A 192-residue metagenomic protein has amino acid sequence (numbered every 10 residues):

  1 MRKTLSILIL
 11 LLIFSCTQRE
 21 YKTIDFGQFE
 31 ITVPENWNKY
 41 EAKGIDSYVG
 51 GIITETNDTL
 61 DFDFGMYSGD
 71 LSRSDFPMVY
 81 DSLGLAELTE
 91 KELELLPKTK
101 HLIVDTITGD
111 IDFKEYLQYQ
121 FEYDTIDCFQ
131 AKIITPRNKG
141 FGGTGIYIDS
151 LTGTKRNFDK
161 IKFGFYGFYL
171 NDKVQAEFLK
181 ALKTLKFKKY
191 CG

Functional and structural regions predicted by a protein language model:
R2-I9: Sec-dependent signal peptide recognition, specifically the positively charged N-region followed immediately by
I13-S15: C-terminal motif of bacterial Sec signal peptides marking the signal peptidase cleavage site
T17, F129, Y190-G192: Sequence contexts marking disulfide-bonded cysteines in secreted/extracellular proteins
E20-V49: N-terminal "mature-domain start" segment
I31, E35-N38, F158-G192: Surface-exposed amphipathic alpha-helical segments
A42-T54, V79-G84, G192: Short acidic, Gly/Pro-enriched loop/turn segments at secondary-structure junctions
S47, M78-F158, Y169: Signature of long, low-cysteine stretches enriched in small and polar/charged residues
V49-M66: Short, surface-exposed polybasic-and-hydrophobic patches located at secondary-structure transitions
